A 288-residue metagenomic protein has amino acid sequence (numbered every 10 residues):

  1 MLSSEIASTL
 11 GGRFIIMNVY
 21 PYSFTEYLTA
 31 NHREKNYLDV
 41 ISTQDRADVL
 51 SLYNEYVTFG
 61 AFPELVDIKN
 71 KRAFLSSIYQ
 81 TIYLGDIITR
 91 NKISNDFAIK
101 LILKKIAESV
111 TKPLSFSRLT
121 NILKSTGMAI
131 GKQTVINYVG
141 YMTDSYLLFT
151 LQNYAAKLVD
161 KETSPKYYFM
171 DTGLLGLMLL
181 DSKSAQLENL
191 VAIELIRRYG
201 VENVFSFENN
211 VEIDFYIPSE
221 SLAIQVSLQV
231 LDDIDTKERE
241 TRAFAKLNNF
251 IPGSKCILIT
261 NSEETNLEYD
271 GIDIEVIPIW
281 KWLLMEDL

Functional and structural regions predicted by a protein language model:
M1, E5-A7, Y20-Y22, T260-E263: A short beta-strand-to-loop transition that corresponds to the Sensor-1 phosphate-sensing loop of AAA+ P-loop ATPases
M1-I15, L28-H32: Short regulatory helix/loop adjacent to the ATP-binding pocket of P-loop NTPases
M1-S3, E26, L65, T265-E268: Short catalytic/ligand-binding loop motif for oxyanion handling, primarily in non-cytosolic enzymes, centered on
A7-S8, I16, D45-A47, N54 (+3 more regions): Short secondary-structure boundary/capping segments
S8-R13, K35-N36, F169, E275: Short, hinge-like loop/turn segments at secondary-structure boundaries
I15-T25: Conserved AAA+ ATPase "SRH/arginine-finger" region at the nucleotide-binding site
T25, T29-I193, G200-E208: Interdomain hinge/linker elements that couple catalytic modules in large macromolecular machines
T134, G140, Y146-L288: A cross-kingdom feature that marks ATP-driven nucleic-acid transaction machinery
